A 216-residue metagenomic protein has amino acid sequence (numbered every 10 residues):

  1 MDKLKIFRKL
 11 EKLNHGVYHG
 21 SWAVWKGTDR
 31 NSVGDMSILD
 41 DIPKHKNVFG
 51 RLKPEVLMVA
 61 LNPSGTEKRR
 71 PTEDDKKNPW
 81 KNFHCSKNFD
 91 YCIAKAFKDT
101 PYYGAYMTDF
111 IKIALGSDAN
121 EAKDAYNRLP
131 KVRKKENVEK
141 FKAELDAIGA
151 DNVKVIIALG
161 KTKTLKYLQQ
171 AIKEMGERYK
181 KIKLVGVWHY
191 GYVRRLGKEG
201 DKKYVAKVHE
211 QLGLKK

Functional and structural regions predicted by a protein language model:
D2-V155, T162-K166: A polyanion-binding, active-site-adjacent surface
L159-T162, V187-H189: Short, loop-centered acidic/histidine patches that primarily coordinate divalent metals
Y167-R178: Short, aromatic/basic amphipathic alpha-helical patches
G176-L212: Short, flexible loop segments at boundaries between secondary-structure elements
K215: Conserved histidine-centered catalytic loops in small-molecule metabolism enzymes
